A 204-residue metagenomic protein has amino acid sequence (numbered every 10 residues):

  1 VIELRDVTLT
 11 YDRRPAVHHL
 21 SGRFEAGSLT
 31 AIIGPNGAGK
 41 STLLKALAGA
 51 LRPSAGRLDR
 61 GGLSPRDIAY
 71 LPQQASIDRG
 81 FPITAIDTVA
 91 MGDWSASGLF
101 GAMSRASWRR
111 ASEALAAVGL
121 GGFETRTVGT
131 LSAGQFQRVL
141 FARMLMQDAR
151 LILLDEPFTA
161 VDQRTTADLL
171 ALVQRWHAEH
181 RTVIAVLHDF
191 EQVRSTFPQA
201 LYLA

Functional and structural regions predicted by a protein language model:
I33-P35: The feature captures the beta-strand-to-loop junction immediately N-terminal to the Walker
A48: Helix-to-loop junction immediately C-terminal to a conserved catalytic motif
P53-I68: Conserved ABC transporter NBD signature motif
R105-F123: Conserved ABC ATPase "signature" region
T127-L131: Conserved ABC ATPase signature
I152-E156: Catalytic Walker B motif of ABC-type/P-loop ATPase nucleotide-binding domains
L187-H188: H-loop/switch region of ABC-family ATPase nucleotide-binding domains
